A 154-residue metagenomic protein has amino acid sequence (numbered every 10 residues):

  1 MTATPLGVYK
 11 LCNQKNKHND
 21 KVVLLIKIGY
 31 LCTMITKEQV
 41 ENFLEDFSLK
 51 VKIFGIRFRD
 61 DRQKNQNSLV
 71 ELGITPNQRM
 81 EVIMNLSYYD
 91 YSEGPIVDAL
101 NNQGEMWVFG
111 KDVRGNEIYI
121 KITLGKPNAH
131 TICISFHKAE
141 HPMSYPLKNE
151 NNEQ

Functional and structural regions predicted by a protein language model:
Y9-K10, N19-K21, K27-T33: Short, positively charged and aromatic/hydrophobic N-terminal segments
I35, N42-Q103: Compact soluble domain cores
N77, R114, A139: Short, electropositive, low-hydrophobicity segments enriched in small/polar residues
Y89-N128: Functional cores of ribonucleases/endoribonucleases
T123-Q154: Enriched for short, Lys/Arg-rich terminal
